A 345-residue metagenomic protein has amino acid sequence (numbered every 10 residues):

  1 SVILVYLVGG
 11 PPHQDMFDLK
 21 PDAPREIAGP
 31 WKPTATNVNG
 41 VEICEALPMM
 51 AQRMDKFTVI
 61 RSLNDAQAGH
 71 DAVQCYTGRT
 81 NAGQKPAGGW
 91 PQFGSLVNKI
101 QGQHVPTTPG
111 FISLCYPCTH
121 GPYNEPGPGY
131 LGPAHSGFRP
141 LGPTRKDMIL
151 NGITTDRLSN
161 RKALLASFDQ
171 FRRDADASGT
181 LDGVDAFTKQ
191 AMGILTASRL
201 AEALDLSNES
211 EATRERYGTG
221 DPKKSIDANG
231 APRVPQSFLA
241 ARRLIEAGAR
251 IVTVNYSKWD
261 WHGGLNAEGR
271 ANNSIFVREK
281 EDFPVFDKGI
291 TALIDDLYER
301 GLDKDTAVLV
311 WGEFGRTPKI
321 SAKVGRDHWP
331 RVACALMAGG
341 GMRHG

Functional and structural regions predicted by a protein language model:
S1-G345: Ligand-binding pockets and gating/stacking loops
